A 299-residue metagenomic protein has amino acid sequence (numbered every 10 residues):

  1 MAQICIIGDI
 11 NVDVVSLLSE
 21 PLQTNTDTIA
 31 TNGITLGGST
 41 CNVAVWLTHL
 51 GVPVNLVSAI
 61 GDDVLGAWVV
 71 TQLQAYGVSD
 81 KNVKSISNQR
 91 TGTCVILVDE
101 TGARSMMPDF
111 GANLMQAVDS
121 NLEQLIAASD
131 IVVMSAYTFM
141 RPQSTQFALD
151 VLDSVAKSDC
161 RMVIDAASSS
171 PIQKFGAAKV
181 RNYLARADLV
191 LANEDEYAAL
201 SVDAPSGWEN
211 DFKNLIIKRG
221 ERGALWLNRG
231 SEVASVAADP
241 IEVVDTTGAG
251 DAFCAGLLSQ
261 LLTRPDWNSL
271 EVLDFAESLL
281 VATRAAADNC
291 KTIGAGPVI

Functional and structural regions predicted by a protein language model:
M1-A59, V64-V78: Glycine-rich phosphate/adenosyl-contacting loop at the front of the ribokinase-like
M1-I10, Q72-S85, D99-A234, F275: Ribokinase/PfkB-type carbohydrate-kinase core domain
M1-I4, T28, V202-I299: Conserved phosphate-binding/catalytic region of the ribokinase-like
V12, H49, V78, K157 (+4 more regions): Generic secondary-structure signature for well-ordered alpha-helical cores
V12, S16, D62, S168 (+4 more regions): Short, glycine/acidic-enriched loop or turn micro-motifs at the edges of active sites
S87-Q89: Short, glycine-/polar-rich solvent-exposed loops and beta-turns at beta-strand/coil boundaries
G92, N113, Y137, A286 (+1 more regions): Glycine-rich phosphate/pyrophosphate-binding beta-alpha loops
